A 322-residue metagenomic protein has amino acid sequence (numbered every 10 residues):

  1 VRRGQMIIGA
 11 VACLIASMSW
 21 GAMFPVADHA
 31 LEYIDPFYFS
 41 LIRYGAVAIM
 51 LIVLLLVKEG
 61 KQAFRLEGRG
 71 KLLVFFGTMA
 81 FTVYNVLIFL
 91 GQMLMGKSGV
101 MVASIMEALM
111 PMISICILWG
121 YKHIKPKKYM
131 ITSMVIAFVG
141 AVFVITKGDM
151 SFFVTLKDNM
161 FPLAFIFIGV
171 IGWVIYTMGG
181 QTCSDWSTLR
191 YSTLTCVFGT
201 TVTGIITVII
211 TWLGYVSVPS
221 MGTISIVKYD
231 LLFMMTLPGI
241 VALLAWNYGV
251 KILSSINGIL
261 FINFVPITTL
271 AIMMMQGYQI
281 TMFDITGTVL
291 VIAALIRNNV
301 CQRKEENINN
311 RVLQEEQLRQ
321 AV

Functional and structural regions predicted by a protein language model:
V1-L41, V154-T182, I205, T269-I272 (+1 more regions): Glycine-/small-residue-enriched transmembrane alpha-helix faces in small-molecule transporters and effluxers
I7-A12, Y38-V57, K71, F75 (+5 more regions): Hydrophobic alpha-helical transmembrane segments of multi-pass integral membrane proteins, especially transporters
S19-I34, I42, A46, N85-S98 (+4 more regions): Juxtamembrane C-cap of transmembrane helices in multi-pass membrane transport proteins
G21, P25, I52, T78-T82 (+6 more regions): Hydrophobic/small/kink-forming positions within alpha-helical transmembrane segments of polytopic membrane proteins
M23, L56-V102, M234-L253: Specific transmembrane alpha-helical segments of multi-pass solute transporters/efflux pumps, especially DMT/EamA
Y38-I49, I88-K125, S255-M273: Specific alpha-helical transmembrane segments that line the substrate/conduction pathway and gating interfaces
Y44, I124, Y129, V227-Y229 (+1 more regions): C-terminal-most transmembrane helix of multi-pass membrane proteins
F64-G68, M101-E107, K122-F143, L156-P162 (+1 more regions): Loop-to-transmembrane alpha-helix entry segments
